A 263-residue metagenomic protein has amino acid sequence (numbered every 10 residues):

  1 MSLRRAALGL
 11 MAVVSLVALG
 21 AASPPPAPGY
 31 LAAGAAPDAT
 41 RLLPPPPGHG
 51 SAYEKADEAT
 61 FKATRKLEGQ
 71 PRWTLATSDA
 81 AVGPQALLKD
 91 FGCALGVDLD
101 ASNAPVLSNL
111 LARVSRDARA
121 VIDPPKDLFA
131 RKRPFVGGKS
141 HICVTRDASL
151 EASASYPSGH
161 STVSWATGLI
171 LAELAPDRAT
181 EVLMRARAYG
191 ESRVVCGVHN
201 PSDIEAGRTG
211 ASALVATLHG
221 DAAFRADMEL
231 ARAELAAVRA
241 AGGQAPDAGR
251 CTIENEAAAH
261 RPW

Functional and structural regions predicted by a protein language model:
M1-L10: Bacterial N-terminal signal peptides that target proteins for export
L3-R4, G159, S202: Residue-level micro-sites within transmembrane alpha helices that shape and flank functional polar/acidic positions
G9-A18: Bacterial N-terminal signal peptides
S15, G50-S51, G69-Q70, T217 (+1 more regions): Polar helix-capping/helix-linker motif
G20-A22: Boundary at the C-terminal end of the N-terminal hydrophobic targeting segment
P24-V195, D227, A233, E254 (+1 more regions): Hydrophobic alpha-helical bundle signature of multipass membrane enzymes
Y189-H219: Interfacial helix-loop-helix junctions of multi-pass membrane proteins
H219, A223-W263: Acidic, carboxylate-rich catalytic segments that either coordinate divalent cations
